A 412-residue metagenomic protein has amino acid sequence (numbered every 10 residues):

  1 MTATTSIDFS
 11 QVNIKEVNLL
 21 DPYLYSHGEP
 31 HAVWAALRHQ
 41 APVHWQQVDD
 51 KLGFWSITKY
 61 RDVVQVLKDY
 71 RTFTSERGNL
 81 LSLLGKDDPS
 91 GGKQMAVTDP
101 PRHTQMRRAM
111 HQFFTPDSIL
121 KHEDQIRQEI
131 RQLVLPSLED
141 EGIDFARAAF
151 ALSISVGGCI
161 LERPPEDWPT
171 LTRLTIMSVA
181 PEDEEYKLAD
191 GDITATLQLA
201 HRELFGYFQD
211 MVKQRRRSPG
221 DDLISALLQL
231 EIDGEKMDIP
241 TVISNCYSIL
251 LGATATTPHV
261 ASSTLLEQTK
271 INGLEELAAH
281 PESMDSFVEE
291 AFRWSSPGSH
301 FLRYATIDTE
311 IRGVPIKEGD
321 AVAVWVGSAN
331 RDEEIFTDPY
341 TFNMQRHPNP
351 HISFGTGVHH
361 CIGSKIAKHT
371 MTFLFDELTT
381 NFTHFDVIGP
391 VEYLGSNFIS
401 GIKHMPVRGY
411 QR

Functional and structural regions predicted by a protein language model:
M1-R412: Cytochrome P450
